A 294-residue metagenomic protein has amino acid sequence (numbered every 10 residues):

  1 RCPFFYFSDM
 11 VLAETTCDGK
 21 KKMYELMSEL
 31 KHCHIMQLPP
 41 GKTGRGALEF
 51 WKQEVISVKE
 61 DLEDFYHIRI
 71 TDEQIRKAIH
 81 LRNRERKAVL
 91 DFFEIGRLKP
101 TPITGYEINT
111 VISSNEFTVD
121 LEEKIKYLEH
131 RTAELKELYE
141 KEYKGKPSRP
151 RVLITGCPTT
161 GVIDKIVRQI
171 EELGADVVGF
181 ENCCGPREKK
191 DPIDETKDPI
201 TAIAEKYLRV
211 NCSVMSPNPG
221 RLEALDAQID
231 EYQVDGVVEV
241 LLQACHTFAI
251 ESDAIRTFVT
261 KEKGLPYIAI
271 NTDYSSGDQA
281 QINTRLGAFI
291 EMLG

Functional and structural regions predicted by a protein language model:
R1-D72, V178-G179, C183-C184, E188-G294: Trp/Phe/Arg-rich N-terminal binding region typifying the photolyase-homology
I56, E60-K189: A charged, amphipathic alpha-helical module
